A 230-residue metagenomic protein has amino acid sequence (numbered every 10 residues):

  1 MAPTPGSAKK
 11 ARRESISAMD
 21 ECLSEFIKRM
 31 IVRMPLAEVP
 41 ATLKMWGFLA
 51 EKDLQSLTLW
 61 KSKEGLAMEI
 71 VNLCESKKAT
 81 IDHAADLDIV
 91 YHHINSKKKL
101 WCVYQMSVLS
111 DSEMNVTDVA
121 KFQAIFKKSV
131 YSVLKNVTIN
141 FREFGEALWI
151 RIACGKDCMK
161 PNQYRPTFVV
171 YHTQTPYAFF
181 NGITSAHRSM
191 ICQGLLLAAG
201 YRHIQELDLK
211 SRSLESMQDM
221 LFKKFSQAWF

Functional and structural regions predicted by a protein language model:
A2-T173, T184-C192, Y201-W229: Intrinsically disordered, low-complexity polar/charged tails and linkers
P176-G182: Short cationic amphipathic helices and targeting signals
